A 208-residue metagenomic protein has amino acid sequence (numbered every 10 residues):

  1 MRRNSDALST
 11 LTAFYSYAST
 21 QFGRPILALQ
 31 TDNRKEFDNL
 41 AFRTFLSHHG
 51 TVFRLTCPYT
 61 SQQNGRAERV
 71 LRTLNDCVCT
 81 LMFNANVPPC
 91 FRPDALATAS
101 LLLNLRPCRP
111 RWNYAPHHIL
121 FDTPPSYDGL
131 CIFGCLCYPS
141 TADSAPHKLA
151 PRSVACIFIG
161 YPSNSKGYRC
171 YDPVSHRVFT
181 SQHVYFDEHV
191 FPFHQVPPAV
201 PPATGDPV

Functional and structural regions predicted by a protein language model:
M1-F22, R177-V178, V184-Y185, P192: Active-site beta-loop-alpha junctions of metal-dependent nucleic acid enzymes, especially the RNase H-like/DDE
R2, T12-S19, L27, R43-S47 (+7 more regions): Amphipathic alpha-helical interaction motifs in eukaryotic regulatory proteins
D6-L8, E36-N39, R54-L55, Q62-Q63 (+4 more regions): Eukaryotic short linear interaction motifs
A13-Y17, N39-F42, V87, D122-P125 (+2 more regions): Eukaryotic intrinsically disordered and solvent-exposed regulatory patches
I26-L27, P110-H118, D128-Y138, H147-V208: Retroelement integrase C-terminal DNA-binding domain
T31-N33, F37-L46, F53-C77, P88-A99: RNase H-like two-metal-ion nuclease catalytic core shared by retroviral integrases and related mobile-element nucleases
E68-R111, G129-C131, A155-S163: Charged alpha-helix within mobile-element recombinases
T80-F91, H117-D122, S140-A150: Short, solvent-exposed helix-loop connector elements
